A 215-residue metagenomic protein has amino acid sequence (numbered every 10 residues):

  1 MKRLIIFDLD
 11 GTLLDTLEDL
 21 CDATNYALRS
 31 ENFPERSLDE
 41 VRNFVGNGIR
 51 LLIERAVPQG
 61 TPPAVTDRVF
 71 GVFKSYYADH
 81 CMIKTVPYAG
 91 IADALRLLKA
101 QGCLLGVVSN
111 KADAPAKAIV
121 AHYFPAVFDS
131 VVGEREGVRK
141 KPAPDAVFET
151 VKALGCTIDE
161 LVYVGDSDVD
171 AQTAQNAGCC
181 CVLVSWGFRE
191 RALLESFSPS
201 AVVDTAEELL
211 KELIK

Functional and structural regions predicted by a protein language model:
M1-R3, D113, K117-K215: Asp-based, Mg2+/Mn2+-dependent phosphohydrolase catalytic module
K2-N43: Active-site neighborhood of HAD-like aspartate-dependent phosphohydrolases
I6-D8, V108, V164: Generic enzyme active-site microenvironment
T24, I91-A121: Substrate-recognition element of Asp-dependent hydrolases with the DxDx(T/V) motif
S30-G60, A89: Alpha-helical substrate-recognition element adjacent to the catalytic core
F44, G48, V86-G90, K111 (+3 more regions): Short beta->alpha linker loops
E54-D93: Metal-dependent phosphoesterase signature
